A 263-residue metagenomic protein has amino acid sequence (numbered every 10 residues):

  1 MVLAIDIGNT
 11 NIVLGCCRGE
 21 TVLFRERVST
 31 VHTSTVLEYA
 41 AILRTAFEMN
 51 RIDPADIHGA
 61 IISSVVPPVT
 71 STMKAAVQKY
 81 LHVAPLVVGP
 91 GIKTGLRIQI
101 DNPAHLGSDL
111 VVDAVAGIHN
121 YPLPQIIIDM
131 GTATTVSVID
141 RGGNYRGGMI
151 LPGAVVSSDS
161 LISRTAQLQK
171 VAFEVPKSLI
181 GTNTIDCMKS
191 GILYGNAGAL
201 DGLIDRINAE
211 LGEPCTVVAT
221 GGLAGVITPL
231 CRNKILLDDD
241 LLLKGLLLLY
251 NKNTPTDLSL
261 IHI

Functional and structural regions predicted by a protein language model:
M1-L23, G117, L123-Y145, L161 (+1 more regions): Gly/Thr-rich phosphate-binding beta-strand-loop-beta motif of the actin/hexokinase/Hsp70
M1-V87, G91-K93: N-terminal glycine/serine-rich phosphate-binding loop of ATP-dependent small-molecule kinases, especially carbohydrate
V31-E38, L106-S108, D113, H119-P122 (+3 more regions): Glycine-rich phosphate-binding loop plus the immediately following alpha-helix
I52-A55, N120-P122, E210-E213: Glycine-rich phosphate-binding loop signature in dinucleotide/nucleotide-binding domains
I52-H105, G142-M149, G153-A154, T182-L193 (+3 more regions): Short beta-strand-loop/turn "lid" adjacent to the catalytic site in phosphate-handling enzymes
N196-E210: A short, acidic, amphipathic alpha-helical segment used as a generic capping/interface helix at domain edges
E210-L258: Long hydrophobic alpha-helical segments typical of transmembrane helices together with their membrane-interfacial
I261-I263: Conserved small/polar residues in nucleotide/adenosyl-binding loops
